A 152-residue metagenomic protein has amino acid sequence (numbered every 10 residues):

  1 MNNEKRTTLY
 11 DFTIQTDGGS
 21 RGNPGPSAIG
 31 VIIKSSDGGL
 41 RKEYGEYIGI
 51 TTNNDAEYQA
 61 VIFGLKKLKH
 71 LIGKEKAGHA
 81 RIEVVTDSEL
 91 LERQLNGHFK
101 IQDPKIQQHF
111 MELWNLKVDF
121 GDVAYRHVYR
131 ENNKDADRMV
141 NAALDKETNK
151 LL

Functional and structural regions predicted by a protein language model:
M1, T8-Y10, K42-G45, G97 (+3 more regions): Intrinsically disordered, low-complexity segments enriched in small/polar residues
N2-D55, K66-L68: RNase H-like nuclease fold core
G19-N23, I62-L151: RNase H catalytic domain
E57, V61: Short, conserved alpha-helix that lines the donor NDP-sugar binding/gating region of sugar-transfer enzymes
